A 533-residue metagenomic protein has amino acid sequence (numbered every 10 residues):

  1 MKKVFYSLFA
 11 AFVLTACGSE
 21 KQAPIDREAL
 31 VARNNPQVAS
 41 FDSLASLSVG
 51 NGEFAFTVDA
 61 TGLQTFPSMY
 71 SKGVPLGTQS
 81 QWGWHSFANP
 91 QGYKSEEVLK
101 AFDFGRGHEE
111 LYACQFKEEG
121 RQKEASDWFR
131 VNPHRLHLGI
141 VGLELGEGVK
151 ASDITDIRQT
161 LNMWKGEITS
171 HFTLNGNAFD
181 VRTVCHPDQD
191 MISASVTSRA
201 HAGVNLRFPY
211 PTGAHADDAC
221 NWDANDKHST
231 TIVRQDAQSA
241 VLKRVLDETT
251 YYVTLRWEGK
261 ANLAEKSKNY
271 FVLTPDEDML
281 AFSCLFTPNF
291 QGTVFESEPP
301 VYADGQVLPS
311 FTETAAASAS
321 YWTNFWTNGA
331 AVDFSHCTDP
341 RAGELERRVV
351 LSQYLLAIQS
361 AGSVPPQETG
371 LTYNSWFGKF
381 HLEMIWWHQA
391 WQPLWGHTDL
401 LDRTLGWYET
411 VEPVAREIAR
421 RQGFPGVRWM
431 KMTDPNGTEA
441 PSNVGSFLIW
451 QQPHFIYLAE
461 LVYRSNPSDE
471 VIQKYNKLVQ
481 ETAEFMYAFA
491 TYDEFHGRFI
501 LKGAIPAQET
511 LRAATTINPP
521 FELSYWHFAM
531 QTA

Functional and structural regions predicted by a protein language model:
K2-L8: Sec-dependent signal peptide recognition, specifically the positively charged N-region followed immediately by
T15-A16: C-terminal motif of bacterial Sec signal peptides marking the signal peptidase cleavage site
S19-K379, T398, Y408-V414: Acidic/polar, glycine-enriched structural segments that form the non-catalytic walls/loops of the carbohydrate-binding
R27-A29, N35, L206, T369 (+4 more regions): Beta-strand segments within the central parallel beta-sheet cores of soluble alpha/beta enzyme folds
V349, L382-V427: Carboxylate/His-rich catalytic cores and anion/metal-binding grooves
L355-S360, L400, T404-A419, K477-E494: Long, well-ordered core segments of solenoidal/helical folds
L356, I385-L401, P453-S468: Alpha-helical support elements that line or immediately flank enzyme active sites and cofactor-binding pockets
Q367-G378, P425-I472, E481-A533: The feature captures the catalytic groove of carbohydrate-active enzymes
